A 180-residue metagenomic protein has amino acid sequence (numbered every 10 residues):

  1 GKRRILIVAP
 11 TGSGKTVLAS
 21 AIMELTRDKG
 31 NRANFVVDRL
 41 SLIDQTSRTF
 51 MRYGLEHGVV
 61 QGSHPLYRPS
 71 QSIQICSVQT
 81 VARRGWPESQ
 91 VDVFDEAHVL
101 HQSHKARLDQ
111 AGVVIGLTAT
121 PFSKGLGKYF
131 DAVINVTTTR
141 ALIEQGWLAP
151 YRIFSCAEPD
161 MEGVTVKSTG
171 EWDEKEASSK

Functional and structural regions predicted by a protein language model:
K2-M23: Walker A/P-loop
T16-L18, R27-R52: Conserved Walker A/P-loop ATP-binding site and its immediately adjacent core in helicase/helicase-like ATPase domains
R32, S70-I73, S89-V91, A111-I115: Loop/turn-to-beta-strand initiation segments
L40-L42, P65, T80-A82, V99 (+3 more regions): Conserved nucleotide-binding/hydrolysis micro-motifs of P-loop NTPases
F50-G85: Inter-Walker segment of RecA-like/P-loop motor cores
I73-H104: Conserved RecA-like ASCE ATPase "motif II neighborhood" in helicase/translocase motors
V99-R152: Post-DEXD/H (motif II) to motif III coupling segment of the RecA-like Helicase ATP-binding lobe
V136-K180: Conserved interdomain linker/interface between the two RecA-like ATPase lobes of SF2 helicase motors
